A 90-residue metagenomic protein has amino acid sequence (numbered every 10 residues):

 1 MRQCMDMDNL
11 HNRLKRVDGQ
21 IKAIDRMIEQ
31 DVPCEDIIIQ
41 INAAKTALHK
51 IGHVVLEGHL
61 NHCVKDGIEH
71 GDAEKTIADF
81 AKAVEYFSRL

Functional and structural regions predicted by a protein language model:
M1-L90: Solvent-exposed interaction patches of small proteins and small membrane subunits
